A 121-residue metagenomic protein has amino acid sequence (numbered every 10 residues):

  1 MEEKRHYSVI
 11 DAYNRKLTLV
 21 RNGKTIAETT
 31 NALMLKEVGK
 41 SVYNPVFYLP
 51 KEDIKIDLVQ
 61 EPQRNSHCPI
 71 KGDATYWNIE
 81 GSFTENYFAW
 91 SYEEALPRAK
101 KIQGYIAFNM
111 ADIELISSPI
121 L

Functional and structural regions predicted by a protein language model:
M1-L121: Terminal leader/tail segments of proteins
